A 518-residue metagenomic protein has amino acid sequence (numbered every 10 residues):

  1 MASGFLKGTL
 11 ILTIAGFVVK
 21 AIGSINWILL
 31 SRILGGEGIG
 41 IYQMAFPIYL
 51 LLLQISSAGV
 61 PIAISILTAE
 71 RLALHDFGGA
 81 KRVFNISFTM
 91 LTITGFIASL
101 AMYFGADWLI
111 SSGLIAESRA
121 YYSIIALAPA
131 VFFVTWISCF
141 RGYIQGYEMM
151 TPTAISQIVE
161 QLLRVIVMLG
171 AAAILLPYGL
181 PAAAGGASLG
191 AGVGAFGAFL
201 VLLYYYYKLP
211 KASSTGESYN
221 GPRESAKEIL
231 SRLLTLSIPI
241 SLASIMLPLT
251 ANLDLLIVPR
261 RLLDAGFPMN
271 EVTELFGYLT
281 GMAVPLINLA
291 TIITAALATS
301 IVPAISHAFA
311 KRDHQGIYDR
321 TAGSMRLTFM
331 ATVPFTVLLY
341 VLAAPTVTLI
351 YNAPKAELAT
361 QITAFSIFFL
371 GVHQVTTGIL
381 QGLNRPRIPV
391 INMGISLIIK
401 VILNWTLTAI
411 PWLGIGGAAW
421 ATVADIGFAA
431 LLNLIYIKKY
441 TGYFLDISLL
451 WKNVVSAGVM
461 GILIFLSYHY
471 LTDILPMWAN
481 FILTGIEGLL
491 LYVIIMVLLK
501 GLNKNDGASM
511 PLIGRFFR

Functional and structural regions predicted by a protein language model:
M1-I22, G78, R82, G221-L247 (+2 more regions): N-terminal membrane topogenesis motif
G4-S65, E70, T92, S99 (+3 more regions): Signature of the first transmembrane helix
A58-A73, V284-Q315, M325: Helix-loop junctions and terminal segments of transmembrane helices in multi-pass membrane transport/translocation
I97-A116, P334-N352: Short membrane-interface helical motifs at transmembrane helix boundaries in multi-pass membrane transporters
I115-C139, N352-T376: Alpha-helical transmembrane segments of multi-pass membrane proteins
V134-S156, F365-I395: Membrane-interface junctions at transmembrane-helix termini in multi-pass inner-membrane proteins
T151, L162-L200, Y205, R387 (+3 more regions): Membrane-interface helix-loop junctions in multi-pass transport and translocation proteins
L466-R518: Membrane-proximal transmembrane or re-entrant/amphipathic helices at the cytosolic face
